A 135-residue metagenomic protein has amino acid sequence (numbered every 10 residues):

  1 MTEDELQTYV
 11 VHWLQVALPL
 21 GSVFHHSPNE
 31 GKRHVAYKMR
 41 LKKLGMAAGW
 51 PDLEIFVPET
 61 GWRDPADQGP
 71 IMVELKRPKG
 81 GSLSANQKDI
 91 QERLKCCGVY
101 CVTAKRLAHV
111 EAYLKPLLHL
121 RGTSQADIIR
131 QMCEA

Functional and structural regions predicted by a protein language model:
M1-A135: Catalytic phosphate/metal-binding cores of nucleic-acid and nucleotide-processing enzymes, i.e., regions that mediate
